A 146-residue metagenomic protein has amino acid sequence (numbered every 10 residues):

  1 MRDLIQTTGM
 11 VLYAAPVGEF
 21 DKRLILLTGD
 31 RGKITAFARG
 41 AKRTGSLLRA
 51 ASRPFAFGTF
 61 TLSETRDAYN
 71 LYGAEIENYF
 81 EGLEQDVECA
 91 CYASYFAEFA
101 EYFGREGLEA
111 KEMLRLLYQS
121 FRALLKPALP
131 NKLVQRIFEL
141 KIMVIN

Functional and structural regions predicted by a protein language model:
M1-R23, L27-N146: Non-catalytic alpha-helical scaffolds and adjoining flexible linkers that form interface surfaces for assembly
